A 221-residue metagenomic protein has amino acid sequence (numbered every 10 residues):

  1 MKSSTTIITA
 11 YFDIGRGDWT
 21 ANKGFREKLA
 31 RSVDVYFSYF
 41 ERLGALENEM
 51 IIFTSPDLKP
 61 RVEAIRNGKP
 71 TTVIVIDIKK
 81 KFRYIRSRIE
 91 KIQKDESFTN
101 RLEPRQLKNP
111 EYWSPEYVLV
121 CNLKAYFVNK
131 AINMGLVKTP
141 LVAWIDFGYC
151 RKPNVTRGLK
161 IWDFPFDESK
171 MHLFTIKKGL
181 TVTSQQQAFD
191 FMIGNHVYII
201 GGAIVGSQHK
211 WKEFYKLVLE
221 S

Functional and structural regions predicted by a protein language model:
M1-Y112, E116-L119, L123, A131-V137: N-terminal anchoring/stem segment of glycosyltransferases
S4, E47, A125, V142-W144 (+1 more regions): Extracellular structured ligand-interaction cores
T6, I51, A143-D146, H172 (+1 more regions): Beta-strand cores of modular interaction/reader domains in eukaryotic scaffold and signaling proteins, especially PDZ
K81, K124, G206-K210: Alpha-helical structural motif
P115, E220-S221: Active-site rim elements
E116, V120-F174: GT-A fold catalytic core of metal-dependent nucleotide-sugar glycosyltransferases, centered on the diacidic
Y149-E220: Conserved catalytic core of nucleotide-sugar-dependent glycosyltransferases
